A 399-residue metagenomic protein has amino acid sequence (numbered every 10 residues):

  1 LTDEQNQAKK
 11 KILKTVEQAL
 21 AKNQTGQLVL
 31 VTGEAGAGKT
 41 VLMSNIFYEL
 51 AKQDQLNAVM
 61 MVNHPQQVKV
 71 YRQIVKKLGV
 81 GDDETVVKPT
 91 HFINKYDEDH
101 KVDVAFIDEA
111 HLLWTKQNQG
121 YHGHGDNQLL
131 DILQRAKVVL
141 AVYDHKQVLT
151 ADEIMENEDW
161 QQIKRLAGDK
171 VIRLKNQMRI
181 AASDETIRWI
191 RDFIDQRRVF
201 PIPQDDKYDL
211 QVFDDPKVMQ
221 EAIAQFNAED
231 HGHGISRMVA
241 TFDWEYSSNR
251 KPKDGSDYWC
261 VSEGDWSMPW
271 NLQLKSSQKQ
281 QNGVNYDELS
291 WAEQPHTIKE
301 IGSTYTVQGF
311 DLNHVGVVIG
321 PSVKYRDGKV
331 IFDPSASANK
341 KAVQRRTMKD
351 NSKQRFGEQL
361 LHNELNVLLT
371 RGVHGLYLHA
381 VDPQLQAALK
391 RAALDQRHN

Functional and structural regions predicted by a protein language model:
L1-Q27: N-terminal pre-P-loop "Q-motif" helix
V31: Hydrophobic anchor at the beta1->P-loop junction of P-loop NTPases
K39: Conserved lysine of the Walker
L42, I46: Hydrophobic positions on the alpha1 helix immediately C-terminal to the Walker A/P-loop
K77-Q134, K299-G302: Conserved RecA-like ASCE ATPase "motif II neighborhood" in helicase/translocase motors
I107-R173, M178: Signature of the SF2 helicase/ATPase Hel1-core->accessory helical subdomain module
L140, E293-N399: C-terminal accessory regions
T150-M155, K170-I187, Q196-P321, Y325 (+1 more regions): Conserved helicase/translocase motor-coupling segment
